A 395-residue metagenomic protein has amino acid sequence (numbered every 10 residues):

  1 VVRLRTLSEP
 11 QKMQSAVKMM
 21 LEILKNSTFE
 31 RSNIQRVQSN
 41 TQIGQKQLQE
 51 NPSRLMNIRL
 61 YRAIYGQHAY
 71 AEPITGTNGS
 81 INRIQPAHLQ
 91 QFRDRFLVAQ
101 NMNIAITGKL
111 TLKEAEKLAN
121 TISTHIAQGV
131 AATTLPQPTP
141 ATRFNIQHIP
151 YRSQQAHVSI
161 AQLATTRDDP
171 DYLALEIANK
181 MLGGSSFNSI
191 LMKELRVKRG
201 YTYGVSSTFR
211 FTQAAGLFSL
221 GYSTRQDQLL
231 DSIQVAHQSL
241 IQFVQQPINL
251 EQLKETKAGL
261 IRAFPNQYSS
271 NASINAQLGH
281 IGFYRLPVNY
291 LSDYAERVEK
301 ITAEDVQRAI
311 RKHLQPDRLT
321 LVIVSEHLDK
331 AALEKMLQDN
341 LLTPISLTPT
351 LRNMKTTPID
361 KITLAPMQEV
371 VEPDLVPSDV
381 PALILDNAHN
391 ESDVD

Functional and structural regions predicted by a protein language model:
V1-L24, Q42, S53-G79, N101-T107 (+7 more regions): M16 family metallopeptidases and their MPP-like homologs
A16, A115-L118, L191, S232 (+2 more regions): Hydrophobic side chains in well-ordered alpha-helices
L21-F29, S123-V130, Q238-P247, Q338-L347: A common structural junction motif
T28-R36, M102, V130-T134, P247-Q252 (+1 more regions): Surface-exposed patches in mature extracellular/periplasmic domains of secreted proteins
T41-L48, P138-I149, A258-Q267: Short, conserved secondary-structure transition motifs
G66-I74, V98-A99, N103-T166, Y268 (+1 more regions): An aromatic/glycine/proline-enriched structural segment found at the starts of mature extracellular/organellar domains
Y222, V244, L286-S292, R297-K312 (+3 more regions): C-terminal soluble interaction/assembly domains
